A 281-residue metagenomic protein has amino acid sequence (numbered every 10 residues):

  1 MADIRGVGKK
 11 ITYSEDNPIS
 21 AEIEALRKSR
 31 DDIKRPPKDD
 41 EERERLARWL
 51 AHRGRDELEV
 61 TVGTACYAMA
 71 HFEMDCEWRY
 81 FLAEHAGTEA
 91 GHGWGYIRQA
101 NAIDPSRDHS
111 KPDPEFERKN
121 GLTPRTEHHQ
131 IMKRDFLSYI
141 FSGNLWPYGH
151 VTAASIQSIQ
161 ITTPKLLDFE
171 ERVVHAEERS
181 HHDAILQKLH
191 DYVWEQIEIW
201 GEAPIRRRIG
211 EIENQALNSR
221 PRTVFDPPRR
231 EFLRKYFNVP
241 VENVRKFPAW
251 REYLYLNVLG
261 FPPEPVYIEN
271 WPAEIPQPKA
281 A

Functional and structural regions predicted by a protein language model:
A2-A281: Non-heme di-metal
